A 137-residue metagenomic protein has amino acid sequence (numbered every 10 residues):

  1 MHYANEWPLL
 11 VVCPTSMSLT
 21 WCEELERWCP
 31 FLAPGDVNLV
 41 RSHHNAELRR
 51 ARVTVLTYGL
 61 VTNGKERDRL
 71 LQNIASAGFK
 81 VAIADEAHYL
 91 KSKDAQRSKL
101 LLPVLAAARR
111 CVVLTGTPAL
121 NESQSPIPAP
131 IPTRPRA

Functional and structural regions predicted by a protein language model:
M1-R109: SF2 helicase/translocase NTPase motor core, specifically the RecA-like lobe 1 inter-motif segment between Walker
V12, S16, N121, T133-R136: Residue-level signal for short amphipathic helical patches enriched in basic/charged and nearby hydrophobic residues
K93, S123-P126: Ras-like small GTPase catalytic G-domain
A108-S123: Conserved helicase ATPase motor motifs in RecA-like P-loop NTPase domains
R110-C111, S125-A137: A short helix-turn-beta junction within AAA+ P-loop NTPase domains corresponding to the substrate/partner-engaging
